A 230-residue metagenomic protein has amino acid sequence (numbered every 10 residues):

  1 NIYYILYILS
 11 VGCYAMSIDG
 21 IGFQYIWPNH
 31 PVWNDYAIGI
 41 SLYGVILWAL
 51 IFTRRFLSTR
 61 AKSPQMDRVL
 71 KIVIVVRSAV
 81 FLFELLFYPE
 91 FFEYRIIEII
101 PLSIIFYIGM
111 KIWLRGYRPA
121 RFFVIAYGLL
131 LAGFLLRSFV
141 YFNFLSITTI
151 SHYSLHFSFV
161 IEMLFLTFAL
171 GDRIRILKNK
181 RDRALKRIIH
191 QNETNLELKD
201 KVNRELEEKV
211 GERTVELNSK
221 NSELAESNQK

Functional and structural regions predicted by a protein language model:
N1-L6: Juxtamembrane interface at the cytosolic side of transmembrane helices
S10-H190: Interfacial "cap-and-anchor" motif at the non-cytosolic start of specific transmembrane alpha-helices
I176-K230: Amphipathic alpha-helical coiled-coil "transmission" helices that mediate dimerization and conformational coupling
